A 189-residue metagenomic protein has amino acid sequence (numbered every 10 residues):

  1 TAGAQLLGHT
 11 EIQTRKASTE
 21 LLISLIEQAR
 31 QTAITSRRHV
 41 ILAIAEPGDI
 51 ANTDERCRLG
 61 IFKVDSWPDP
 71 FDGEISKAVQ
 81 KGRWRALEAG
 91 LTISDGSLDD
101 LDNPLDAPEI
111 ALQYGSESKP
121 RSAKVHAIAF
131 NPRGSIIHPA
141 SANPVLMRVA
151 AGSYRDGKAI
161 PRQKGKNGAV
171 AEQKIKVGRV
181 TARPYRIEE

Functional and structural regions predicted by a protein language model:
A2-Q31, H39, I44-E189: N-terminal helix-rich module
